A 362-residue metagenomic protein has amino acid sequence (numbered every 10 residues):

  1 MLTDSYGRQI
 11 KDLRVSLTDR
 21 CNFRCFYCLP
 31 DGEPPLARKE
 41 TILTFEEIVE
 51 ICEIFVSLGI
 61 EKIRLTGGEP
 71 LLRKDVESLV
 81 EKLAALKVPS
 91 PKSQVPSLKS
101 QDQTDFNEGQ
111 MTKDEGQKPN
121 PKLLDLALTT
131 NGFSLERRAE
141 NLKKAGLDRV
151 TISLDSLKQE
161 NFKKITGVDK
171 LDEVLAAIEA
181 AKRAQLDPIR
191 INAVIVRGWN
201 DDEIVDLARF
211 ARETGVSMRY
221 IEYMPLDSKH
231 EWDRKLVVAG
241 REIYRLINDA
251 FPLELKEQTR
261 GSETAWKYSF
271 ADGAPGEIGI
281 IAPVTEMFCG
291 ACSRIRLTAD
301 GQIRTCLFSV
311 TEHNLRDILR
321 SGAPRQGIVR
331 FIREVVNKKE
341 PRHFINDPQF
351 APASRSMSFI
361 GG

Functional and structural regions predicted by a protein language model:
M1-D12, R209-E213, Y223-G362: Auxiliary Fe-S-binding modules of radical SAM enzymes
S5-F45, S57-L58: Canonical Radical SAM [4Fe-4S] cluster-binding loop centered on the CxxxCxxC motif and its immediate flanking residues
D12, S16, R64, A127-T129 (+5 more regions): Conserved beta-strand segments that form the floor/walls of ligand-binding pockets within enzyme and binding domains
L17, C25, L65, I152 (+1 more regions): Conserved, mostly hydrophobic/aromatic
F23, Q159-E160, M287, H313: Glycine-centered loop/turn positions within well-structured domains that cap or flank conserved ligand/cofactor-binding
E33-R38, E136, K158-I165, D227-E231 (+1 more regions): A short acidic, helix-capping loop that chelates divalent metal ions and anchors anionic groups
F45, V49-R64, R73-Q94, L98 (+3 more regions): Radical SAM/AdoMet-radical enzyme domain recognition
E69-P70: Glycine-rich, proline-tolerant flexible connector loops at the mouths of alpha/beta enzymes
